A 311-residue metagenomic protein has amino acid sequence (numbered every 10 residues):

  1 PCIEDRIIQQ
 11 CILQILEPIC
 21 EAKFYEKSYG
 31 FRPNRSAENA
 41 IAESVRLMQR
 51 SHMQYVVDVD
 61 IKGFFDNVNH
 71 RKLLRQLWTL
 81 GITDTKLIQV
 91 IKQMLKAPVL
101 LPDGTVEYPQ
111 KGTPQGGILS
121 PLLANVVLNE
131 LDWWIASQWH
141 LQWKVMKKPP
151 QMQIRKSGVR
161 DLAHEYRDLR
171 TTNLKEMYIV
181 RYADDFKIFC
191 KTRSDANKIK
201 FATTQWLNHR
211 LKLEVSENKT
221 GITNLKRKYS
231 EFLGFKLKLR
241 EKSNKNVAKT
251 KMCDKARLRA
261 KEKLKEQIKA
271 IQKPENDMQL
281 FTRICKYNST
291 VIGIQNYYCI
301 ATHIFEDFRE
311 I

Functional and structural regions predicted by a protein language model:
P1-I7, T85-K86, P114, I118 (+1 more regions): Structural motif
P1-Y25: Glycine/proline-rich, flexible active-site/cofactor-binding loop segments that harbor closely spaced acidic
I3-C11, A37, I41, Y55: Duplex nucleic acid-engaging cores and interfaces of nucleic-acid transaction enzymes
D5, Q89, Q93, E241: "…together with the soluble PPM/PP2C metallo-phosphatase catalytic core" -> "…together with the soluble PPM/PP2C
L16-K23, D132-W133, C299-T302: Short helix-capping/linker segments at secondary-structure and domain boundaries
K23-K27, R32, N39-E217, I222-L225 (+1 more regions): Conserved polymerase palm-domain catalytic core
K96, T105, L211-Q279, R283-C285 (+1 more regions): A conserved non-catalytic segment of reverse transcriptases and RNA-directed RNA polymerases corresponding to the late
R283-I311: Non-catalytic, peripheral interaction segments enriched in hydrophobic/basic residues
